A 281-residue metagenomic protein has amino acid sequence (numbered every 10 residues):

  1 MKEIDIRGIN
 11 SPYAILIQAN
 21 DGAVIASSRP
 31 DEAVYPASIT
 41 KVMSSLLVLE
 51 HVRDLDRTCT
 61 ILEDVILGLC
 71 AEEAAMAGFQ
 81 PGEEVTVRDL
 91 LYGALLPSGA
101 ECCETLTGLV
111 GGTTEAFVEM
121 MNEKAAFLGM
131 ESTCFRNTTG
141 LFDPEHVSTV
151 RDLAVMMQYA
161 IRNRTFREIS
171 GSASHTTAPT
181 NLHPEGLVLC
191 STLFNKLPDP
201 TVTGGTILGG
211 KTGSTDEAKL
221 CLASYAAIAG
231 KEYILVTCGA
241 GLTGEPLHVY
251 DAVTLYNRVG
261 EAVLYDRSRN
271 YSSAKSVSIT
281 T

Functional and structural regions predicted by a protein language model:
M1-R151, Q158-R164: Active-site-adjacent loops and short helices of periplasmic peptidoglycan-processing enzymes
K2-Y13, G112-T281: Penicillin-recognizing serine hydrolase domain
